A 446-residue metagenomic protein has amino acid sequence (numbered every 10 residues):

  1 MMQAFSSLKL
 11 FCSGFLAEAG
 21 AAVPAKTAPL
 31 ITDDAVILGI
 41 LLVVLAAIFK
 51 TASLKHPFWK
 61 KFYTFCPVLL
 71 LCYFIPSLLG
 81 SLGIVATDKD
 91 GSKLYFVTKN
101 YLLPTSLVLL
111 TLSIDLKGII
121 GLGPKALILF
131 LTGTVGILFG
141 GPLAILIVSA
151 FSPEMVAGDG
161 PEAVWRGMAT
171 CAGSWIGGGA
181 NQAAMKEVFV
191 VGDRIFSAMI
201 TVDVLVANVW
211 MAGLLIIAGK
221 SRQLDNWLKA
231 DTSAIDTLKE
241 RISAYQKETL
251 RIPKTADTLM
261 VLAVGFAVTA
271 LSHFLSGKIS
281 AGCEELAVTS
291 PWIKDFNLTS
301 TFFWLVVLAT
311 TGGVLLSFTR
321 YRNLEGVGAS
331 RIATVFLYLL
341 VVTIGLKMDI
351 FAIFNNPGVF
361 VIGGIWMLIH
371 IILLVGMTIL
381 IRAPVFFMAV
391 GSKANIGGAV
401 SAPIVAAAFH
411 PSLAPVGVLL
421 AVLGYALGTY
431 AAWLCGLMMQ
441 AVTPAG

Functional and structural regions predicted by a protein language model:
Q3-Y63, S106, P124-L315, F351-F360 (+2 more regions): Alpha-helical transmembrane segments of multi-pass small-molecule/ion transporters
C72-G123, V307-N323, S330-N355: Hydrophobic transmembrane alpha-helices of secondary-active transporters and Na+-translocating membrane complexes
A172, E325-G328: Glycine-rich, flexible loop/turn motifs
